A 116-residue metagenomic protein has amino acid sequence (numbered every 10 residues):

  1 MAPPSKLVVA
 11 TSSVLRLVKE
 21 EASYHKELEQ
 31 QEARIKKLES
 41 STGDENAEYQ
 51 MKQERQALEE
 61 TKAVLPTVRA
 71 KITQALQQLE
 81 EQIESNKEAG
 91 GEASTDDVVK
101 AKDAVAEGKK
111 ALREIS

Functional and structural regions predicted by a protein language model:
M1-S13: Short, charge-rich amphipathic alpha-helices with coiled-coil/heptad character
A10, V14-L17, E21-L38, T61 (+2 more regions): Non-transmembrane amphipathic alpha-helical segments
I35-E54: Short, Lys/Glu-rich amphipathic helical modules
E48-Q56, T95-K102: Short, charged, amphipathic alpha-helical segments
Q56-L76, L112-I115: Amphipathic alpha-helical coiled-coil segments
V68-D97: Long amphipathic alpha-helical coiled-coil segments
E92, D97-S116: Domain-scale macromolecular recognition modules
